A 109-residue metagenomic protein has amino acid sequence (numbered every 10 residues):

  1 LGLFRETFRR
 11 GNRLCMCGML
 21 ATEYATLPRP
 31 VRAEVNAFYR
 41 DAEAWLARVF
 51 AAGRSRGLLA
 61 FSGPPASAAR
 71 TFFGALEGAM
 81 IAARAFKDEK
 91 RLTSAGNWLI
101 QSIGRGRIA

Functional and structural regions predicted by a protein language model:
L1-L14, P65-F72: Hydrophobic alpha-helical connector segments
G2-T7, R40-R56, A75, A82-A109: C-terminal peripheral helix-coil segments that are non-catalytic and often amphipathic
R10-P30: Amphipathic alpha-helical segments used for helix-helix packing
C15-M19, W45, S67, T71 (+1 more regions): Generic alpha-helical secondary structure signal
A25-P28, A79-R84: Short amphipathic alpha-helical interaction patches enriched in hydrophobic/aromatic residues with interspersed Lys/Arg
L27-P30, F50-A51, A60: A short alpha-helix capping/helix-coil boundary motif
A33-Y39, S55-T71, K87-K90: All-alpha amphipathic helical-bundle segments outside canonical DNA-binding/catalytic cores that form hydrophobic
